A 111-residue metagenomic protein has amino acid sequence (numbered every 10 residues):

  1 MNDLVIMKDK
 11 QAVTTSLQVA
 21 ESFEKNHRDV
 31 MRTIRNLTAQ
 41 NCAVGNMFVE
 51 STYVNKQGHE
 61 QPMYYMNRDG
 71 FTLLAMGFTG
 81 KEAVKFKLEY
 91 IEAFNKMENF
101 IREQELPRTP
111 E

Functional and structural regions predicted by a protein language model:
M1-G45, N95-E111: A general nucleic-acid interaction/assembly signal
N2-L4, Y53-E111: Intrinsically disordered/linker segments and immediately adjacent domain-edge residues
T14, F48, Y65-N67: Generic hydrophobic-segment detector
S16, E50, F71: Generic structural marker for isolated residues within well-ordered, non-membrane alpha-helices of soluble domains
N41-K56: Short Lys/Arg-enriched helix C-cap and helix-to-coil transition segments that create basic nucleic-acid-contact patches
